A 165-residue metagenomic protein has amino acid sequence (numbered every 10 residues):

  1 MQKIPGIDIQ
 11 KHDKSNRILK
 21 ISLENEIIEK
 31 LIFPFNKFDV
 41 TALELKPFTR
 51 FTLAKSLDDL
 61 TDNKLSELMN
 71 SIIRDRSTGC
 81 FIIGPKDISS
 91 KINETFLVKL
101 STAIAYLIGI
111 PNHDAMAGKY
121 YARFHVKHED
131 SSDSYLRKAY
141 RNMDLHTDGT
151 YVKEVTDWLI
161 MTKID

Functional and structural regions predicted by a protein language model:
Q2-D165: Non-heme Fe(II) oxygenase catalytic core, chiefly the N-lobe of the double-stranded beta-helix
